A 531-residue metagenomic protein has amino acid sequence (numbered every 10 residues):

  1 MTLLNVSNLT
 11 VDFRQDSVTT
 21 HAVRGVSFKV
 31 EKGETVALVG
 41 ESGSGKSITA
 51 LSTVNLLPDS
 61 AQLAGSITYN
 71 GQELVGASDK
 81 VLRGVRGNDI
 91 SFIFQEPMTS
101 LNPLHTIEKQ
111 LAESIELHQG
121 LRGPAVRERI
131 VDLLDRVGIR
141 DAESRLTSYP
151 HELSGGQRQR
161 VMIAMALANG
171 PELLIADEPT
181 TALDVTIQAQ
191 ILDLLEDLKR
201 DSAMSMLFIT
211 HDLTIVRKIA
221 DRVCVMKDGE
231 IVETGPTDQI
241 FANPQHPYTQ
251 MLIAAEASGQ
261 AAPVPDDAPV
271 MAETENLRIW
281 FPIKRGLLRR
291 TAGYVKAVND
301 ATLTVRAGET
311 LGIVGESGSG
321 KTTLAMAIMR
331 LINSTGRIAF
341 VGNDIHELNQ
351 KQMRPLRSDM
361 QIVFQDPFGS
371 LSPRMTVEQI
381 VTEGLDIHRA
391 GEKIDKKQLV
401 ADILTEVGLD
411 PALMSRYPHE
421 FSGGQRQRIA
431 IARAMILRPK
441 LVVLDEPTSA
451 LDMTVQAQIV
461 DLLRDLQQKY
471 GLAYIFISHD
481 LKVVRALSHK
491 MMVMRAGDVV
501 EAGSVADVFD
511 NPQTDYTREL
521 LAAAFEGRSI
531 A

Functional and structural regions predicted by a protein language model:
Q62-E73, G336-D344: Conserved ABC transporter NBD signature motif
L74-S91, K109, L117, G123 (+5 more regions): ABC ATPase NBD coupling module
A125-S144, D344, I394-A412, A522: Conserved ABC ATPase "signature" region
S148-L153, Q157, Y417-F421, Q425: Conserved ABC ATPase signature
A168-E172, I436-K440: A short, proline-enriched helix->beta-strand linker immediately N-terminal to the Walker B motif in ABC-type P-loop
V216-K218, V484-A486: A short, surface-exposed alpha-helical micro-motif characterized by mixed small hydrophobic and charged/polar residues
I231-G235, N243, V499-G503, N511: ABC ATPase "signature
